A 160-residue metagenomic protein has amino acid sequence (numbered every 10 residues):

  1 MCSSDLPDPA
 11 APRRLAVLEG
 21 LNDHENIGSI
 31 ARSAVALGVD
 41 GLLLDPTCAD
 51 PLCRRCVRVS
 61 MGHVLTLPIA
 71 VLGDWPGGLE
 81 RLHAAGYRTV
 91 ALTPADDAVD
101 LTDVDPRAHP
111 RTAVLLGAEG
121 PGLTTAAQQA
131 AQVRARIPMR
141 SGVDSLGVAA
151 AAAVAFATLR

Functional and structural regions predicted by a protein language model:
C2, A36-L37, P51-V64, T125-R160: Structured adenosyl-cofactor binding patch, chiefly the S-adenosyl-L-methionine
S4-D97: RNA substrate-binding interface of SAM-dependent RNA methyltransferases
V90-V143: Active-site/ligand-binding-proximal alpha/beta "capping" segment
